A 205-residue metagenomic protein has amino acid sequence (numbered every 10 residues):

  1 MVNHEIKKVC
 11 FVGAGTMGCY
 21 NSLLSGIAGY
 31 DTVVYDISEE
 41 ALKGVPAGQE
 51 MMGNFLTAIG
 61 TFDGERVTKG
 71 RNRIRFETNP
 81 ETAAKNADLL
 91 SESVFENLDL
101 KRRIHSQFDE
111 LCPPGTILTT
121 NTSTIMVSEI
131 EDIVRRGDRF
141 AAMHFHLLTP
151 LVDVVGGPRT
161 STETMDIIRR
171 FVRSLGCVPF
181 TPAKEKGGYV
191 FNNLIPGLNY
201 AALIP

Functional and structural regions predicted by a protein language model:
M1-F55, I59, L111: NAD(P)+-binding Rossmann beta1-loop-alpha1 motif at the extreme N-terminus of oxidoreductases
V9, I27, K69-L89, I167-G176 (+1 more regions): Amphipathic alpha-helical segments at domain termini/boundaries
V12, Y20, G70, E77 (+4 more regions): Structural motif
V34-V67, G156-T164, P179, G187-L194: Rossmann-like dinucleotide-binding cores of NAD(P)H-dependent redox enzymes
I37-E40, G44, T57-L118, M126: Rossmann-like NAD(P)-binding element
I117-N193: Rossmann-fold dinucleotide-binding core
Y189, I195-P205: Active-site-lining helix/loop region of Rossmann-like oxidoreductase modules
